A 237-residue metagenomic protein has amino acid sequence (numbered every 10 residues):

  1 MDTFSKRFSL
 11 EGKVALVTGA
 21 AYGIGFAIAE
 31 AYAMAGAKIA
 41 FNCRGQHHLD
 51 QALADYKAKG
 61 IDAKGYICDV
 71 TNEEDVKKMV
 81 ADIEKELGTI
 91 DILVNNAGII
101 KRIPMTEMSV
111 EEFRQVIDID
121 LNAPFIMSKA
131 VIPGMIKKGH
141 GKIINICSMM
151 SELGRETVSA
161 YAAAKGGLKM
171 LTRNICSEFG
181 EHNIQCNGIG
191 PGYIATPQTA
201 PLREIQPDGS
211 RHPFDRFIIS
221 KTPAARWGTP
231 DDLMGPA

Functional and structural regions predicted by a protein language model:
V14, A21-Y22: Conserved glycine-rich cofactor-binding loop
A37-Q51: Conserved glycine-rich Rossmann-like NAD(P)H-binding loop of the short-chain dehydrogenase/reductase
P104-M105, E112-I117, I218: Substrate-binding pocket helix/loop in short-chain dehydrogenase/reductase
M105-T106, L153-S159, E181-H182, A225: Active-site loop immediately N-terminal to the catalytic Tyr-X3-Lys motif of short-chain dehydrogenase/reductase
S128, A164, T172: Active-site helix of classical SDR
P133, S177-E181: Alpha-helical segment proximal to the catalytic Tyr-Lys
S148: Residue(s) in the substrate-gating loop at a strand-loop-helix junction that position the organic substrate next
